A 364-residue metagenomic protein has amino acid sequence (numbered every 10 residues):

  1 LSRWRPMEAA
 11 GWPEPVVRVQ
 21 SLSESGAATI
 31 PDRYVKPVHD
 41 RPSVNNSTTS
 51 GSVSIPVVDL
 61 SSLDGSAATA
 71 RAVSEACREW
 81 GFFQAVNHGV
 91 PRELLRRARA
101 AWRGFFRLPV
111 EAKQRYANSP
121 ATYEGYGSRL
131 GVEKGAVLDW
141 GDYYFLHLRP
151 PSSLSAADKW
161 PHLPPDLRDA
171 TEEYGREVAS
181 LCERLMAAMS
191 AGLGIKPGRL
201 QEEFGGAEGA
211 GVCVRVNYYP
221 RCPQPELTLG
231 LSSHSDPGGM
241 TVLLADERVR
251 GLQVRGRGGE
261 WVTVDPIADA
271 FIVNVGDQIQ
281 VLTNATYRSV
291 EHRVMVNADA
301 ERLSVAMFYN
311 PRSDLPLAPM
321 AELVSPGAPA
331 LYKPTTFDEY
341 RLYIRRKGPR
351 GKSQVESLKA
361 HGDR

Functional and structural regions predicted by a protein language model:
L1-R364: Peripheral, non-catalytic segments flanking oxidoreductase cores
